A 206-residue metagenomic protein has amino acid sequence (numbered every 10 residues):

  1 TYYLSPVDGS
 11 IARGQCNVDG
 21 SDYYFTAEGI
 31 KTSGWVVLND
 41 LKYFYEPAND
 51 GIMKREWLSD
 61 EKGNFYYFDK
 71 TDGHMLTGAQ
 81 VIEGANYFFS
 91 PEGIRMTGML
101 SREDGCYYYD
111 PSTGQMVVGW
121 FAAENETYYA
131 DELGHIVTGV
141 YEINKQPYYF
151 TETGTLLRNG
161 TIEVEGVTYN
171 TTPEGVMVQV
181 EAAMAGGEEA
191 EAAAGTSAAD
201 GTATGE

Functional and structural regions predicted by a protein language model:
T1-E206: Extracellular adhesion/carbohydrate-binding repeat motifs centered on closely spaced tryptophans
